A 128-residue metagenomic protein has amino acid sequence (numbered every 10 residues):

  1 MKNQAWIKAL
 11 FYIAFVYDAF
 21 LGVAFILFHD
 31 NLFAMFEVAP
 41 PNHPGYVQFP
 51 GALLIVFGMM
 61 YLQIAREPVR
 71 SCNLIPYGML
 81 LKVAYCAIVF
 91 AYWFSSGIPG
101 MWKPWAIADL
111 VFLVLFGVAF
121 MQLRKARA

Functional and structural regions predicted by a protein language model:
Q4-G45: Membrane-helix boundary elements
K8-D18, G51-L54, I75, M79-K82 (+3 more regions): Residues within membrane-spanning alpha-helices of integral membrane proteins, especially the hydrophobic core/packing
I13, V111-A128: Membrane-water interface at the C-terminal end of transmembrane alpha helices
A19-A24, N42-A65, Y77-A84: Core segments of alpha-helical transmembrane spans in multipass integral membrane proteins
I26, L62, F90, V114-F120: Membrane-embedded alpha-helical segments of multi-pass transporters/permeases
A34-G45, N73-L74, I98-A108: Non-cytosolic membrane-interface motifs at loop->transmembrane helix junctions
M59-C72, W93-F94: Juxtamembrane helix-break-helix junctions at the cytosolic face of small multi-pass alpha-helical membrane proteins
R66, A87-P104, M121: Membrane-helix boundary connector in multi-pass membrane proteins
